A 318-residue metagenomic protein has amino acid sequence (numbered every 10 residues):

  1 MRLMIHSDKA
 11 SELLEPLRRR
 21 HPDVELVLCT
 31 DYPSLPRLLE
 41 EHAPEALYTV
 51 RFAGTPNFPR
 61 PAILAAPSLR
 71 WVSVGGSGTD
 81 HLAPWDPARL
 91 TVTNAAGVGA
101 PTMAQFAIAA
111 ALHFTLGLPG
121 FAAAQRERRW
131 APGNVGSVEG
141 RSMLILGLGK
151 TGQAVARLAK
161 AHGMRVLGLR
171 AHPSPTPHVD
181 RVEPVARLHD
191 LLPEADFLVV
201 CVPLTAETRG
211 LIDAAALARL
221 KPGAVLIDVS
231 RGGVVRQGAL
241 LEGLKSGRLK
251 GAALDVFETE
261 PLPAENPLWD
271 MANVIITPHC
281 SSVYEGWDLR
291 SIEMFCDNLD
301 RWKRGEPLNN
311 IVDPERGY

Functional and structural regions predicted by a protein language model:
M1-R51: N-terminal glycine-/charge-rich "phosphate-binding" loop or analogous flexible N-terminal tail
L39-H42, I63-A66, P87, V138 (+3 more regions): A short, aliphatic-rich alpha-helical micro-motif
E45-A122, G136: Phosphate/diphosphate ligand-binding glycine-rich loop within oxidoreductases
V92, G223, V229-Y318: Rossmann-like dinucleotide-binding domain for NAD(H)/NADP(H)
A104-G120, A161-M164, E293-E306: Oxidoreductase and adenylate-handling cofactor-binding alpha/beta cores
F121-A154: Glycine-rich NAD(P)-binding loop of Rossmann-like domains
A161-H178: NAD(P)-binding Rossmann-fold cofactor-contacting core
P173-P267: Rossmann-like adenosine-cofactor binding region
